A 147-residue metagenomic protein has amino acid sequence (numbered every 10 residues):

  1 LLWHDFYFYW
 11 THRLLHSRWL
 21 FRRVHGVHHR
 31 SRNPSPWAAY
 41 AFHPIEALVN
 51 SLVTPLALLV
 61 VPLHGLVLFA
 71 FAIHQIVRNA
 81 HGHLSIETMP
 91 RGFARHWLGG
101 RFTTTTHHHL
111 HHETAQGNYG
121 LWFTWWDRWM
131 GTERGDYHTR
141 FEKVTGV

Functional and structural regions predicted by a protein language model:
L1-Y9, R13, Q75, L98: Membrane-embedded alpha-helical segments that form the functional core of polytopic membrane enzymes, especially those
R18-V147: Cytosolic/stromal cytosol-facing helical appendages immediately following the last transmembrane segment
